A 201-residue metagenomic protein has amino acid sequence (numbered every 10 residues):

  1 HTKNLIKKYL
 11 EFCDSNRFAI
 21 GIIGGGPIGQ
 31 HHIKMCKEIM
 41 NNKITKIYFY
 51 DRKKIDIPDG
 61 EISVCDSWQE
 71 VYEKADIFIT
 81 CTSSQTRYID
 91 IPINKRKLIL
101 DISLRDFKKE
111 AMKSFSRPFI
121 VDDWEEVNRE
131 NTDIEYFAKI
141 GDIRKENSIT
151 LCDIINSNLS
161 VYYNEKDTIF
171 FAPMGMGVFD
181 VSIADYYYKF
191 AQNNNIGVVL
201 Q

Functional and structural regions predicted by a protein language model:
H1-K7: A glycine-rich, Thr/Ser-enriched phosphate-binding loop motif common to dinucleotide/cofactor-binding enzymes
T2, C13-K37, Y50-R52: Glycine-rich adenosine-cofactor-binding loop
Y9-A19, K43, N94-K95: Short helix-loop-beta connector
E38-P58: NAD(P)-binding Rossmann-fold cofactor-contacting core
D51, D66, C152-I155: Short loop/edge segments at beta-strand edges and connector loops that shape dinucleotide/nucleotide cofactor-binding
I62-S63, T168: Short, conserved active-site loop motifs that form the nucleotide-linked donor/cofactor pocket
S63-Y136: Rossmann-like adenosine-cofactor binding region
M112-Q201: Adenosine-phosphate binding glycine-rich loop
